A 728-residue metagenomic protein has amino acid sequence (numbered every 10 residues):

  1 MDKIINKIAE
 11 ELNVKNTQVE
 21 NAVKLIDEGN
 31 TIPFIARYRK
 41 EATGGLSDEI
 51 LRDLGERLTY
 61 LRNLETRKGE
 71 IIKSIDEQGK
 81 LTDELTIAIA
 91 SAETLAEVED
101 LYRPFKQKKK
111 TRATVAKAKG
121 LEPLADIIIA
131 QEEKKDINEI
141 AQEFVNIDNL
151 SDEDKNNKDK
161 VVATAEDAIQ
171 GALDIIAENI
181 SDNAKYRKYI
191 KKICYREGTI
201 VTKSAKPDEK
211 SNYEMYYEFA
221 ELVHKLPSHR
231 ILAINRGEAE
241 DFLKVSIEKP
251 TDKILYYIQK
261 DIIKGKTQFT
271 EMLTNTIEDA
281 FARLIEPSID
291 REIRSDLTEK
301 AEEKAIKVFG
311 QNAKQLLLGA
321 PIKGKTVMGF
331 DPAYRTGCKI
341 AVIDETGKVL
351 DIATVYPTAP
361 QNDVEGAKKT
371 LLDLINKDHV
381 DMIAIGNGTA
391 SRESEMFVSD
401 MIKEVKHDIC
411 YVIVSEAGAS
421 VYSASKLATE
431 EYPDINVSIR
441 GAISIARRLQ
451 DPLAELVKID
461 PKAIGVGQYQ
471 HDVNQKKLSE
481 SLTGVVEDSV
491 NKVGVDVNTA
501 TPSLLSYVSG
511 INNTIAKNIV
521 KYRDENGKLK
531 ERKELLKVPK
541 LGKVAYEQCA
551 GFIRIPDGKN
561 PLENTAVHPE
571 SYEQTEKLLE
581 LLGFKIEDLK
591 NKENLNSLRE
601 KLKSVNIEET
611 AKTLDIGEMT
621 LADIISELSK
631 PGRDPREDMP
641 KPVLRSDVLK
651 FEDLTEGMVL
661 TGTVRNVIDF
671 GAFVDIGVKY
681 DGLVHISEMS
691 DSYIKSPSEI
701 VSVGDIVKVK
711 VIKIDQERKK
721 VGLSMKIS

Functional and structural regions predicted by a protein language model:
V19, I352-A359, M382, A424-V437 (+6 more regions): Short beta-alpha connecting loops at secondary-structure transitions that line or flank enzyme active sites
K24-D27, P104, V115-A118, A233-G237 (+15 more regions): Replace "in large, NTP-powered and nucleic-acid-processing enzymes" with "in large, NTP-powered factors and other
T31-I32, S47-K155, D159, K492-D638 (+3 more regions): Accessory alpha-helical DNA-binding modules that contact the DNA backbone or grooves
I50-R52, L64-G329, R335-S423, L427-D434 (+1 more regions): Duplex nucleic acid-engaging cores and interfaces of nucleic-acid transaction enzymes
E97, V412, G418, S423-V493 (+1 more regions): Long, charge-rich intrinsically disordered scaffolds of nucleic-acid metabolism proteins
E143-D159, A165, F219-A220, S246-E248 (+5 more regions): Low-complexity, acidic/Ser/Thr- and charged residue-rich accessory regions of DNA metabolism proteins
I190-T199, F330-Y334, T389-A390, V414-V421 (+5 more regions): A glycine-rich phosphate-binding loop feature that marks nucleotide/adenosyl-phosphate handling sites
E292-G310, A463-G494, K612-E656: Long, charged amphipathic helices and adjacent flexible linkers at domain junctions
